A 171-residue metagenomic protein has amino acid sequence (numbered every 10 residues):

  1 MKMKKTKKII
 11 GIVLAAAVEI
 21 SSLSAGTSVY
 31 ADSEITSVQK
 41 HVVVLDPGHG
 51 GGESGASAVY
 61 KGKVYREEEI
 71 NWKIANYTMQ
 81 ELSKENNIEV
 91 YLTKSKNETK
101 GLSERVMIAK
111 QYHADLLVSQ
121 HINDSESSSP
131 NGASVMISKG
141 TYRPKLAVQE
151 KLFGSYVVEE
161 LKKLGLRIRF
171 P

Functional and structural regions predicted by a protein language model:
M1-K2, V13, T99, I137: A general, composition-driven signal for non-globular sequence regions
M1-M3, K7, Y65, E104: Short, intrinsically disordered low-complexity segments
K2-V29: Sec-dependent N-terminal signal peptides of Gram-positive bacterial secreted proteins and lipoproteins
A31-H41, Y65, E69-P171: Active-site-proximal helix/loop segments of hydrolytic enzymes
K40-V64: Short glycine-rich His-centered loop
